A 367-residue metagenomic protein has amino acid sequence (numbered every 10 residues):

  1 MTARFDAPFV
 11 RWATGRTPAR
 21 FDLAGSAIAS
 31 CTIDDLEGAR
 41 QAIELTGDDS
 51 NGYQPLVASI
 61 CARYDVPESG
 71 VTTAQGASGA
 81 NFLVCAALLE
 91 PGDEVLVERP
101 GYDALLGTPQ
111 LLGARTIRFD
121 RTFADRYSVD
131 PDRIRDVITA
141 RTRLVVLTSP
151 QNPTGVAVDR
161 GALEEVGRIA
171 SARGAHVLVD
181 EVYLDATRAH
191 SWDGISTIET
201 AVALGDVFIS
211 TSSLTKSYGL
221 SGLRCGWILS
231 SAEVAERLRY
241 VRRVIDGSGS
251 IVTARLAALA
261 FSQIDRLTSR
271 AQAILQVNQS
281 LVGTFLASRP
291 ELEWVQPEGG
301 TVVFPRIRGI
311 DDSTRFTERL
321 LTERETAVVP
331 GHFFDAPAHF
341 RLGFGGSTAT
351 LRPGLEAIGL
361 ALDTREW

Functional and structural regions predicted by a protein language model:
M1-L83, R365-W367: N-terminal small-domain helix-loop-helix segment of the aminotransferase-like
P67-V71, P91-E94, R141, D206-V207: Short acidic capping loops at alpha-helix termini that bridge into adjacent secondary structure
A87-L147, A172: PLP-dependent aminotransferase-like
L112, A172-R173, L204, R289 (+2 more regions): Helix C-cap/helix->beta junction micro-motif
F123-S196: Active-site phosphate-binding strand-loop segment of PLP-dependent enzymes
D136, R319-V328, F334-W367: PLP-dependent enzyme catalytic core of the Aspartate aminotransferase-like
V202-Q276, G283-F285, E356: Conserved core segment of the aminotransferase class I/II
A258, I274-G283, W294-I307: Conserved glycine-rich beta-strand-loop-beta hairpin in the small C-terminal domain of fold type I
